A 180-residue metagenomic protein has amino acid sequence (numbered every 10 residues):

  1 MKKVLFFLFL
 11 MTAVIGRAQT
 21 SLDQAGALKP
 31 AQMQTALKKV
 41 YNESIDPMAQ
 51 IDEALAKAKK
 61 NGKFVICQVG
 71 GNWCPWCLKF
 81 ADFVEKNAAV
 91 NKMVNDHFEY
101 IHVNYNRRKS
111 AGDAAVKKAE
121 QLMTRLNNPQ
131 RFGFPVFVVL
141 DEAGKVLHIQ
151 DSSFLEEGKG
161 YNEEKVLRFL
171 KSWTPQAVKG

Functional and structural regions predicted by a protein language model:
V4-A13: Sec-dependent N-terminal signal peptides
V14-A18: Sec/Tat signal peptide C-region and signal peptidase I cleavage site
Q19-I45: N-proximal helix/coil linker or "cap" segments that precede and/or mark the start of modular domains
I45-P47, N91-A119: Thiol-based oxidoreductase modules, predominantly thioredoxin-like and allied folds used for disulfide exchange
P47-V65: A short beta-strand-turn-helix
K60-L78, Y100: Short active-site neighborhood of thiol/selenol oxidoreductases, capturing the structured segment around
L78-N95: Typically the conserved alpha-helix immediately C-terminal to a functionally engaged Cys/Sec in thioredoxin-like
R125-K179: Non-catalytic, surface beta->alpha helical segment in thiol-disulfide oxidoreductase systems
